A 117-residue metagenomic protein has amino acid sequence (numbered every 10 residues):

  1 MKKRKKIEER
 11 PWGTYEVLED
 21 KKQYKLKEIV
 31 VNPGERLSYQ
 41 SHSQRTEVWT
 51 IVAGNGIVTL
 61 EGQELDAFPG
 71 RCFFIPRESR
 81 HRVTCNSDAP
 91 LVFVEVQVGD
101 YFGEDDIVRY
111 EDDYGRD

Functional and structural regions predicted by a protein language model:
M1, V31-P33, C72-F74: Extended recognition/assembly regions associated with phosphoester-bond processing machinery
K2-R10, R82-D117: Double-stranded beta-helix
R4-R45: A short glycine-rich, His/Asp/Glu-containing loop-to-beta-strand
E28, V48, I57, C72 (+1 more regions): Short, surface-exposed charged micro-motifs
P33-E35, Q44-R45, Q63, S79 (+1 more regions): A generic "binding-loop/recognition-motif" signal
S38-Q40, V58-T59, I75, H81-S87 (+1 more regions): Short beta-strand His + acidic residue motifs that chelate non-heme Fe in jelly-roll/DSBH and cupin folds
Q44-I57, E61-G62: Glycine- and acidic-residue-biased ligand/ion/polar-headgroup-sensing regions
G62-R80: Short acidic-glycine-tyrosine-enriched beta hairpin
